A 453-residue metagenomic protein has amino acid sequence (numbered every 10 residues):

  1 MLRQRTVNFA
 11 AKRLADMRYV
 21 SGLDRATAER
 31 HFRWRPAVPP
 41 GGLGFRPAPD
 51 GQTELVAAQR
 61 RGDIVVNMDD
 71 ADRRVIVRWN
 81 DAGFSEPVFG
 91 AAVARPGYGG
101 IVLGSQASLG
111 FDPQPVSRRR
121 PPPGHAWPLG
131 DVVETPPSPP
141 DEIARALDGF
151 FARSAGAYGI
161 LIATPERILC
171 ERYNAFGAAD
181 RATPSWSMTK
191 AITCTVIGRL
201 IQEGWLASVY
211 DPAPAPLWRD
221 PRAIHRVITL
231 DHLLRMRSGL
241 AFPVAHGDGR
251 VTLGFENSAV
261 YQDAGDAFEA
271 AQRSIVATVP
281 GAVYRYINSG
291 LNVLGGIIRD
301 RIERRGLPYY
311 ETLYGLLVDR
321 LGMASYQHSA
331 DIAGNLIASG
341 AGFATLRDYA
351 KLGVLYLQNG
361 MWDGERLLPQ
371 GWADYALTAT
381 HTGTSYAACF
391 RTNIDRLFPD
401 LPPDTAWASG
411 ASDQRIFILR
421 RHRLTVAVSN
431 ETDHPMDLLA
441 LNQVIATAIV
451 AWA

Functional and structural regions predicted by a protein language model:
M1-A178, L206-A207, R235, G239 (+2 more regions): N-terminal leader/targeting segments and the immediately adjacent pre-domain N-terminus
A15, C194, S289-R299, G340-W362 (+1 more regions): Active-site-proximal alpha-helical segments within enzyme catalytic domains
A146-G149, R167-R172, D211-A215, G249-P280 (+1 more regions): Short, charged, amphipathic alpha-helices and their helix-cap/turn boundaries
E166, P184-V209, L233, L294-I298 (+1 more regions): Active-site SXXK
E203-A241, R273-A277, E303-G340, A344: Active-site helix/loop module of the DD-peptidase/beta-lactamase fold, centered on the serine-lysine SxxK catalytic
R250-A259, D331-A344, R391-D395: Carbohydrate-binding/catalytic loop surfaces
T278-Y286, I337-F343, A408-R415, D433: Solvent-exposed loop and edge beta-strand segments that line ligand/cofactor-binding and catalytic clefts
M323-A330, D374-V426: Active-site Gly/Thr loop motif
